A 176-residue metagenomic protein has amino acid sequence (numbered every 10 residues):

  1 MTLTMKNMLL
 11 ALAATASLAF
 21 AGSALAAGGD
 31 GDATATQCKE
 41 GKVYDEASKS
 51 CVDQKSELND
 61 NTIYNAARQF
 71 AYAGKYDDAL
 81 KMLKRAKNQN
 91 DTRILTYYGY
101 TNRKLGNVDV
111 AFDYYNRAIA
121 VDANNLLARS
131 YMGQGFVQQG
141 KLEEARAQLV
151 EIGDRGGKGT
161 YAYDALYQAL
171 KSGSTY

Functional and structural regions predicted by a protein language model:
T2-L9, S23-N65: Long, contiguous interaction/recruitment modules in multidomain scaffold/adaptor proteins
E57-Q89, R93, N102: Alpha-helical segment of the N-proximal tetratricopeptide repeat
N61, R93, L127, Y161-A165: Start-of-helix register in tetratricopeptide repeats
N65, Y97, Y131, A165-A169: Canonical tetratricopeptide repeat
Q89, V121, D154-K158: Structural marker of alpha-solenoid helical repeat scaffolds
R146-Y176: Terminal, low-structured helical/coil segments at or just beyond the last alpha-helical repeat
